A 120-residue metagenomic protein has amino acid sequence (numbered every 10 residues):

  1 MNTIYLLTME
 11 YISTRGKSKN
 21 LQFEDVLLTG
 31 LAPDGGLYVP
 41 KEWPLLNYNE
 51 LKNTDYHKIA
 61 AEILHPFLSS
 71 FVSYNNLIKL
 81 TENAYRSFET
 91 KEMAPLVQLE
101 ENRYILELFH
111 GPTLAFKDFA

Functional and structural regions predicted by a protein language model:
T3-A120: PLP-dependent amino-acid enzyme catalytic core
